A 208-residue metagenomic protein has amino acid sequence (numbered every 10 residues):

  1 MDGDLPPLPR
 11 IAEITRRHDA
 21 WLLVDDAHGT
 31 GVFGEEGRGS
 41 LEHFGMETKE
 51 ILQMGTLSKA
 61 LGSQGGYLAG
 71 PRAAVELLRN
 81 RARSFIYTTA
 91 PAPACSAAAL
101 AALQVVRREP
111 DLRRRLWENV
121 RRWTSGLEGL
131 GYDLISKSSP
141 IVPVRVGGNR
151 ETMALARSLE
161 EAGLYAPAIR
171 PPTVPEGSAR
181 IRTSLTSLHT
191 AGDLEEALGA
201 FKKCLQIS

Functional and structural regions predicted by a protein language model:
M1-D19, E151-T152, G192-D193: Active-site core of PLP-dependent enzymes with the aminotransferase class I/II
E36, E42-L77: Active-site PLP attachment segment
G65, A82-P91: A short glycine-threonine-serine/GTX helix/turn-capping micro-motif
A69, P143-G147, S184-T186: Short hydrophobic/aromatic beta-strand micro-patches that form the beta-sheet surface supporting nucleotide- or nucleic
P93, G148, P171-E176: AMP-binding (ANL) adenylation modules
A97-Y165: Conserved PLP-dependent catalytic core of the aminotransferase class-I/II
E161-L164, T173-S208: PLP-dependent enzyme catalytic core of the Aspartate aminotransferase-like
